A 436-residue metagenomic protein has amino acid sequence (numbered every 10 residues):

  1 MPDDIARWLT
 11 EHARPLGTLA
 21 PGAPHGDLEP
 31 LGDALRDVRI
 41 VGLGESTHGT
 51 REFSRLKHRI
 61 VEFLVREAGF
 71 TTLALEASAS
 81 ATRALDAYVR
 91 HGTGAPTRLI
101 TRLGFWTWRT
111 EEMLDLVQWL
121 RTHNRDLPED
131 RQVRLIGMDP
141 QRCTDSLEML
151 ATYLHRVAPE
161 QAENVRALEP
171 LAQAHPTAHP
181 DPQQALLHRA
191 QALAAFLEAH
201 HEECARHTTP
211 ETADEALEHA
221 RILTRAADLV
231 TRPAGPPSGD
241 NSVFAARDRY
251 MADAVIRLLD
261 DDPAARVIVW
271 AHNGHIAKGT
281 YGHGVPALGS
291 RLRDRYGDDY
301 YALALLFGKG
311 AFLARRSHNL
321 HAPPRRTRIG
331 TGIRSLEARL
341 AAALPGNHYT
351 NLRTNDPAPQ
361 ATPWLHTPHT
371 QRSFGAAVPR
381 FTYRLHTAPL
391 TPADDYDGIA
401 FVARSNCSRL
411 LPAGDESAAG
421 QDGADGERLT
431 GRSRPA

Functional and structural regions predicted by a protein language model:
M1-A436: Structured catalytic-domain cores with a bias toward divalent-metal coordination
